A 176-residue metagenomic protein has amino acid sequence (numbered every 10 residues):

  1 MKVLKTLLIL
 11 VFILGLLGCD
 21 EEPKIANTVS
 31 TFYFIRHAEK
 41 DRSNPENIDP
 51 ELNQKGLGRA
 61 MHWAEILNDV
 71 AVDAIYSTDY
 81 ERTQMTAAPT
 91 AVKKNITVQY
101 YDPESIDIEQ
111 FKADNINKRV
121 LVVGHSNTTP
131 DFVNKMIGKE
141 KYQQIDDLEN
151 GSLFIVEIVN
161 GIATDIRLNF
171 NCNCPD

Functional and structural regions predicted by a protein language model:
M1-L8: Bacterial N-terminal signal peptides that target proteins for export
V3, G138-K139: A structural signal for alpha-helix termini and helix-coil/disorder junctions
L10-I13: Short, linear, compositionally biased motifs with a strong N-terminal bias
G15-G18: C-terminal motif of bacterial Sec signal peptides marking the signal peptidase cleavage site
E21-K24, T28-A113, T129-F132, K139-L153 (+1 more regions): Active-site-proximal alpha-helix that buttresses catalytic centers in soluble enzyme cores
F32, I116-G124: Generic beta-sheet signal
